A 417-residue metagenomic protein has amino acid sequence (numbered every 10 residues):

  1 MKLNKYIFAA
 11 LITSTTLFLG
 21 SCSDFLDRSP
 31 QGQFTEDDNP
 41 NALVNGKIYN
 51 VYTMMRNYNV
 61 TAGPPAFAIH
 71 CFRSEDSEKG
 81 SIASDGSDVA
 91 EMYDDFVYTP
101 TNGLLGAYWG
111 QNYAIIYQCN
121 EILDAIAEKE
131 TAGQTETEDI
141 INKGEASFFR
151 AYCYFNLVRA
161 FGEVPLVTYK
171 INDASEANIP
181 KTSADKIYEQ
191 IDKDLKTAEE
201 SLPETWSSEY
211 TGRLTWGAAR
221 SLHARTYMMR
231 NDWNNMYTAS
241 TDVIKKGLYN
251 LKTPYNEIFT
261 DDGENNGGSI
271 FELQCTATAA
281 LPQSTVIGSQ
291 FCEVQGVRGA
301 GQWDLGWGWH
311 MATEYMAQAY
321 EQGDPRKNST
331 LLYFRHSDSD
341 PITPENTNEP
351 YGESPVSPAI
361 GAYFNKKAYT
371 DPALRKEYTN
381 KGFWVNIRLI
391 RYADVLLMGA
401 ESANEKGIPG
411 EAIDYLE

Functional and structural regions predicted by a protein language model:
L3-Y6, T16-L43, I191, A224 (+2 more regions): Bacterial Sec-dependent N-terminal signal peptides
C22-C71, S240, I258-F259, W307: Membrane-proximal, proline-rich intrinsically disordered regions
P40-N41, N45-N59, A83-F161, E176-K186 (+3 more regions): Conserved, well-structured interaction surfaces
S87-D94, Q318-R391: Flexible, polar/acidic helix-loop-strand segments at domain edges
L222, Y227-N231, Y237, V243-Y320: Polar, glycine-rich mid-to-C-terminal structural blocks that act as macromolecule-binding/assembly scaffolds
